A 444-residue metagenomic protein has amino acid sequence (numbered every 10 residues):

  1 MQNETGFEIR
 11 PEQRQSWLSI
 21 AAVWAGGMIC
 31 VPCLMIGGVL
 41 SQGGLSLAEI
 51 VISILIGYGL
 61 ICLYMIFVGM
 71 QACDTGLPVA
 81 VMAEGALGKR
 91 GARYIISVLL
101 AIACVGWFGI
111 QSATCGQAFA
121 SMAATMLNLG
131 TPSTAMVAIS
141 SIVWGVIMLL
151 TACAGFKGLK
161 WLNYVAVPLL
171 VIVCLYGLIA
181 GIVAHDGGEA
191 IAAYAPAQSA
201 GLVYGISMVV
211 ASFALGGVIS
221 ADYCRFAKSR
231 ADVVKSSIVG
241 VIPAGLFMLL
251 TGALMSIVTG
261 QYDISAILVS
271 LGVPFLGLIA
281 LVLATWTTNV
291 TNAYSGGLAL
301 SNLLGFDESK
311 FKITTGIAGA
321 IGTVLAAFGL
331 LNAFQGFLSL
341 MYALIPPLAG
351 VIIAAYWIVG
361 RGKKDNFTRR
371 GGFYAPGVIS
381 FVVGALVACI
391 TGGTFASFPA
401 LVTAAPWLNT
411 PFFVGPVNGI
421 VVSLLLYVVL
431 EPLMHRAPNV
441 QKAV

Functional and structural regions predicted by a protein language model:
M1-A48, S199-I206, R225-D232, M434-V444: Membrane-interface "cap" regions at the ends of multi-pass membrane proteins
F7, P11, K312, V351-V429 (+1 more regions): C-terminal membrane-solvent junction of multi-pass transporters and transport-like membrane proteins
G27, S97-V98, T125-C153, P168-G177 (+4 more regions): Transmembrane alpha-helical segments of multi-pass small-molecule transport proteins
G38-G69, G91-S97, V241-I242, N418 (+1 more regions): Extracellular loop-to-transmembrane helix junctions
S41-G43, M70, A86, S121 (+7 more regions): Membrane-water interface regions at transmembrane-helix termini and the short interhelical loops of multi-pass membrane
I54-L87, I96-S112, V428-P438: Juxtamembrane transmembrane-helix boundary signature
R93-L129, T285-N302: Hydrophobic transmembrane alpha-helices that form the core helical bundles of multi-pass secondary transporters
Q117, P168-Y194, G205, V210-F213 (+3 more regions): Hydrophobic alpha-helical segments and their helix-loop junctions in multi-pass secondary transporters
